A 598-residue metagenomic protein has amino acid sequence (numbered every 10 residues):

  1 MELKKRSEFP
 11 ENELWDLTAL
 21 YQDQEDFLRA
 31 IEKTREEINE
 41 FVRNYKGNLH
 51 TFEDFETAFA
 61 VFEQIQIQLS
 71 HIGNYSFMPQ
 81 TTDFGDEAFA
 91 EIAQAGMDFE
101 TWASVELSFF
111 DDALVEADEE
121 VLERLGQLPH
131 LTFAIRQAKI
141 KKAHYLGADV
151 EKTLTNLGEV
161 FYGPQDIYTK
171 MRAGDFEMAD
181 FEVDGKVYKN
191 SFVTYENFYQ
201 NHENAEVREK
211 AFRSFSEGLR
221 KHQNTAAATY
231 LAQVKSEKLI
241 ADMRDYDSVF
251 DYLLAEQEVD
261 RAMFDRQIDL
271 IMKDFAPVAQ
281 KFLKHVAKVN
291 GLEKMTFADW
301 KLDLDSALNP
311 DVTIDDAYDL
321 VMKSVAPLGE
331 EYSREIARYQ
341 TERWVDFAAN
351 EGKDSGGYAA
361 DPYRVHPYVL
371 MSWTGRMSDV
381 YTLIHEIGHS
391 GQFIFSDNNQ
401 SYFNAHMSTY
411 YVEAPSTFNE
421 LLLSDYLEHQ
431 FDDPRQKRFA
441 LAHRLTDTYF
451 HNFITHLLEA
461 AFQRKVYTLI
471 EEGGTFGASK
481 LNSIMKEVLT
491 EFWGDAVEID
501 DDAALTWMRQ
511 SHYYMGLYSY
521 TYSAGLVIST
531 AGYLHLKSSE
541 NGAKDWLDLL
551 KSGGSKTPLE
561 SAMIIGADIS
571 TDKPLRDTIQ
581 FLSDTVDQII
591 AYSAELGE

Functional and structural regions predicted by a protein language model:
M1-S306, Y592-E598: A well-structured
E8-E11, Q22, F110-L114, T132-Y145 (+8 more regions): C-terminal, non-catalytic "cap/extension" segments appended to globular domains
D245, T374-I394, S416, L421 (+2 more regions): Active-site recognition of the HExxH zinc-binding catalytic motif
K284, K288-I336, W344, Q392 (+4 more regions): Long, K/E/R/D-enriched contiguous segments that form extended
A307-V312, V345-V365: Catalytic zinc-binding patch centered on the HExxH motif and its immediate surroundings that defines zinc-dependent
N309-I314, P362-I384: Short pre-active-site segment immediately N-terminal to the catalytic Zn-binding motif
K323-R334, A360, H389, F393-S401 (+1 more regions): Conserved helix-loop functional segments at active or binding sites
M407-Q436, L445-D447, H451, G525: Post-HExxH zinc-binding segment in Zn-dependent metallohydrolases
